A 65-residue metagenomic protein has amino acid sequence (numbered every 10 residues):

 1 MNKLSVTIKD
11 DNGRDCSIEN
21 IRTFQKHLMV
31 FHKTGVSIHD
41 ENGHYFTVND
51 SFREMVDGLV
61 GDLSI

Functional and structural regions predicted by a protein language model:
N2-H32: N-terminal acidic leader/helix
T34-I65: Short, mixed-charge low-complexity intrinsically disordered segments
